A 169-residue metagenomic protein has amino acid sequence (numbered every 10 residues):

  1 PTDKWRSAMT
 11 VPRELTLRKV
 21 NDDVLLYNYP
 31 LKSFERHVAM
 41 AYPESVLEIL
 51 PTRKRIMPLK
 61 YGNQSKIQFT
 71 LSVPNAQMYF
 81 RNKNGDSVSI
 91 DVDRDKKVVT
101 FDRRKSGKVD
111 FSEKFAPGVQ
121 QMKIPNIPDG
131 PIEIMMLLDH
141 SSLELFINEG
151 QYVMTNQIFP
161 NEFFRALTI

Functional and structural regions predicted by a protein language model:
P1-I169: Beta-rich accessory regions
